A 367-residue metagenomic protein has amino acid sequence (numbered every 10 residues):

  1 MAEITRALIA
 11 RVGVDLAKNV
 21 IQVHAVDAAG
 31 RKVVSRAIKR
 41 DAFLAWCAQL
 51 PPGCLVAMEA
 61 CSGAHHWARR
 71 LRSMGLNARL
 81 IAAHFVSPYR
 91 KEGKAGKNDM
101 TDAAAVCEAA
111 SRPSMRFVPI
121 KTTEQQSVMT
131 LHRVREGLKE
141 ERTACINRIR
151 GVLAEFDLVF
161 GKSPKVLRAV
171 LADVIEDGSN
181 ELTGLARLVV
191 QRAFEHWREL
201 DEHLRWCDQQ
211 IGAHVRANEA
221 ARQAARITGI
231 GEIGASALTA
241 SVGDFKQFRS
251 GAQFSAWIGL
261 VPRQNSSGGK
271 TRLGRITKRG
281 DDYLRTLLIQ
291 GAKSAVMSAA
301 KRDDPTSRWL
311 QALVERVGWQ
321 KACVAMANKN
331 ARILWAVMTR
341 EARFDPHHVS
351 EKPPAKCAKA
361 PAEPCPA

Functional and structural regions predicted by a protein language model:
M1-G178, M297: Phosphate- and other anionic-substrate recognition elements at nucleic-acid/protein interfaces
A2-I9, R205-I230, L238-S241: Extended, structured, electrostatic nucleic-acid-contact surfaces
E92, R116-V134, G269-K278, S307-V324: Short, solvent-exposed helix-loop connector elements
V106, L138, L200, L288 (+1 more regions): A residue-level signal for conserved active-site and pocket-lining positions in enzyme catalytic cores
P113-R116, C145-I146, R205-C207, G243-Q247 (+2 more regions): Short helix-capping/linker segments at secondary-structure and domain boundaries
H132-Q223, E351-P353: Glycine-rich, often acidic, oxyanion-interacting loops/wings at catalytic, nucleic-acid, or phospho-protein interfaces
Q223-R226, E232-W319, A355-C365: Phosphate-backbone recognition surface of nucleic-acid-processing proteins
V314-A367: Basic, amphipathic alpha-helical segments enriched in Lys/Arg and hydrophobic/aromatic residues
